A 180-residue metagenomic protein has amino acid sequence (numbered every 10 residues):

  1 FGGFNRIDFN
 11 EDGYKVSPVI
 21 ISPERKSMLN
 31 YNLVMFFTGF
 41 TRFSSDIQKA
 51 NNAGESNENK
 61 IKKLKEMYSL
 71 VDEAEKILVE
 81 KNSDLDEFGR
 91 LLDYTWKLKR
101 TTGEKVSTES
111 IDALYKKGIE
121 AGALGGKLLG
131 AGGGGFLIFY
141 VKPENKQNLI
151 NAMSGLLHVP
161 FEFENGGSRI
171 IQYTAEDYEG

Functional and structural regions predicted by a protein language model:
F1-G126, I138-G180: C-terminal nucleotide
G134: Glycine-rich active-site/cofactor-binding loop and its immediate structural neighborhood
